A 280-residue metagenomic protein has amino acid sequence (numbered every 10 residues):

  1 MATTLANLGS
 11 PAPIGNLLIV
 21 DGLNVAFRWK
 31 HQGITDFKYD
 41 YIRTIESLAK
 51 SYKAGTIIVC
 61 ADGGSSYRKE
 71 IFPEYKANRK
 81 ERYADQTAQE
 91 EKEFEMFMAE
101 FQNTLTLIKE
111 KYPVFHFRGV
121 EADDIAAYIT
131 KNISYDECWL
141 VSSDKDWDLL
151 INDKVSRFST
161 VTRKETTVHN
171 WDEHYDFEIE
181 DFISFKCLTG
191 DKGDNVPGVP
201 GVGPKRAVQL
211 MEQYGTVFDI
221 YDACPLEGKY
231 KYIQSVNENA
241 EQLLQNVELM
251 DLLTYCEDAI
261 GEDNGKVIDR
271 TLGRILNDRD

Functional and structural regions predicted by a protein language model:
A2-V141, L149-E165, L244-Q245, D251-D258 (+1 more regions): Noncatalytic, basic helical substrate-engagement surface that gates or grips nucleic-acid strands
D153, H169-D172, P200: Conserved, surface-exposed functional patches that form binding/active-site neighborhoods
T160-V168, P197, L226: Terminal and domain-boundary accessory regions
R163-G193: A short, charged helix-loop
E178-D181, T189-A259: Accessory alpha-helical DNA-binding modules that contact the DNA backbone or grooves
L272-D280: Long, highly charged low-complexity segments enriched in Glu/Asp and Lys/Arg with interspersed Ser/Thr
